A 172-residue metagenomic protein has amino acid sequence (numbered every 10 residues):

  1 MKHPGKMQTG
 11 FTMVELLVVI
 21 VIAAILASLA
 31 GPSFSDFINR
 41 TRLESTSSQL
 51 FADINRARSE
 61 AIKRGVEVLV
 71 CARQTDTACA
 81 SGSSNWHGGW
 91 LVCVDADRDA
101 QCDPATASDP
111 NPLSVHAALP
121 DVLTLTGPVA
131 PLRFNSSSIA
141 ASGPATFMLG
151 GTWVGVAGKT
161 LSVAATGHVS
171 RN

Functional and structural regions predicted by a protein language model:
K2-M7, I25, L29-S48, A52-S59 (+2 more regions): N-terminal helix-rich module
T9-V21: N-terminal signal-anchor/signal peptide hydrophobic helix marking the start of the first transmembrane segment
